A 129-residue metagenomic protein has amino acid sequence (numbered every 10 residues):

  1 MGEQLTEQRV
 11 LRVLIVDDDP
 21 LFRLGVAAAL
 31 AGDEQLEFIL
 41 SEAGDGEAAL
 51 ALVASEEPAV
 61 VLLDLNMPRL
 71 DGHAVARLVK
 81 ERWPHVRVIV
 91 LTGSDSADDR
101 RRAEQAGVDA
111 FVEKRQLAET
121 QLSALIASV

Functional and structural regions predicted by a protein language model:
R9-L30: Conserved acidic segment of CheY-like receiver
E42-V60: Acidic, metal-coordinating helix/loop segments flanking the phosphotransfer/catalytic sites of two-component signaling
G44-A48, L70-V75: Acidic catalytic/metal-coordinating carboxylates
A51, H73-P84: Short amphipathic alpha-helix used as the core "switch/output" element in two-component signaling
L63-D64: Active-site T/S-Asp motif of two-component receiver
M67: Receiver (REC) domain active-site loop signature in two-component systems and cognate sites in sensor histidine kinases
A74, D95-V112, Q116-A124: Alpha4 helix (beta4-alpha4-beta5 surface) of REC/receiver domains from two-component response regulators
